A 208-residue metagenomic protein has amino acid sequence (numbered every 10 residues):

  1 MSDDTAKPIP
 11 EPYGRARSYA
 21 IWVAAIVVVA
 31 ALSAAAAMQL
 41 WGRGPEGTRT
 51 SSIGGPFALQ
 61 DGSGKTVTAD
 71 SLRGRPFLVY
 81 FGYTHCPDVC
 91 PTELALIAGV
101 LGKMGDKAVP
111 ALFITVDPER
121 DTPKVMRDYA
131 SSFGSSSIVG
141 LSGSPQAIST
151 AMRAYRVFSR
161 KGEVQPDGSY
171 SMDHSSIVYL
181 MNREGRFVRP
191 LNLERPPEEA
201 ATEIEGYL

Functional and structural regions predicted by a protein language model:
M1-P56, Q60: N-terminal targeting signals for export/organelle localization
S52-G54, P76, D173-S175: Short, small/polar residue-rich loop motifs at catalytic or cofactor-binding pockets
F57-F77, L101: A short beta-strand-turn-helix
D70-I97: Short active-site neighborhood of thiol/selenol oxidoreductases, capturing the structured segment around
L78-V79, A111, V178: Hydrophobic beta-strand anchors of alpha/beta hydrolase catalytic cores
T92-A151: Structural microenvironment flanking redox-active thiols in thiol-disulfide oxidoreductases
A147-E203: Thiol/disulfide oxidoreductase modules built on the thioredoxin-like
Y207-L208: Short, hydrophobic alpha-helical segments
